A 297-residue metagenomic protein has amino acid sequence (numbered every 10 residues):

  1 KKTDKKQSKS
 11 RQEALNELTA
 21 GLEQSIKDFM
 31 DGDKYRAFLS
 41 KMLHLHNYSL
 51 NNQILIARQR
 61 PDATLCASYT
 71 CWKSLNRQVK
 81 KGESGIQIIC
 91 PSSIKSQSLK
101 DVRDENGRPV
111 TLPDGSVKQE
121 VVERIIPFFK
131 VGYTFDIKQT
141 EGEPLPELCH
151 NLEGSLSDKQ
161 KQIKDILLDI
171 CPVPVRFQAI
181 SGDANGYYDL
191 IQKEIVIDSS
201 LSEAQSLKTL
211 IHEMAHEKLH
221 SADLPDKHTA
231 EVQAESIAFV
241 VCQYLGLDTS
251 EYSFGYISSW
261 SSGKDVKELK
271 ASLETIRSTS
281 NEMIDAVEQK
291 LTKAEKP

Functional and structural regions predicted by a protein language model:
K1-Q233, I237-P297: N-terminal accessory/interface modules of nucleic-acid-binding and processing proteins
